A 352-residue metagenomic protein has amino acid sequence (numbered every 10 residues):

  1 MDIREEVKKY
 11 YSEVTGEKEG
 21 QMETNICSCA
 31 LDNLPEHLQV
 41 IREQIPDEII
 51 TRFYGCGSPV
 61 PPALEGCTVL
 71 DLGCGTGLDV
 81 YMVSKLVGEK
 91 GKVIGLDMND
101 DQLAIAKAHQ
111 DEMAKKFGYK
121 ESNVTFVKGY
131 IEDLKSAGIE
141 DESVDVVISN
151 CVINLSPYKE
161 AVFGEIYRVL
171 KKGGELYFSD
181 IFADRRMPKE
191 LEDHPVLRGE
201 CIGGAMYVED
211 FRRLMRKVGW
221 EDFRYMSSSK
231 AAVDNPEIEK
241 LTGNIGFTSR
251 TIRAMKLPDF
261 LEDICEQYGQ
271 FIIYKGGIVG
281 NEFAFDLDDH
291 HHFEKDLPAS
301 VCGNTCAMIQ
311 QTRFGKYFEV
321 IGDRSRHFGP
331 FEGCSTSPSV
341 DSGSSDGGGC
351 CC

Functional and structural regions predicted by a protein language model:
S28-T68, D79-M82, L86: Conserved alpha-helix/loop element of class I SAM-dependent methyltransferases that forms part of the SAM/SAH-binding
L64-L72, T76-L134: Class I SAM-dependent methyltransferase SAM/SAH-binding core
L134-V146: A short acidic, Gly/Pro-enriched loop at the edge of an enzyme's catalytic core that lines a small-molecule cofactor
D145-Y158: A short SAM/SAH-binding and catalytic strip from SAM-dependent methyltransferases
E160-E175: A short glycine-rich, Lys/Arg-flanked "PGG" loop and its adjoining helix->strand segment in the class I
F182-I202: Short, glycine-/aromatic-enriched active-site segment of Class I SAM-dependent methyltransferases
G203-G219, Y225: Short alpha-helix
V218, R224-S229, N235-C352: C-terminal lobe and adjacent flexible extensions of AdoMet/dcAdoMet transferase-like proteins
